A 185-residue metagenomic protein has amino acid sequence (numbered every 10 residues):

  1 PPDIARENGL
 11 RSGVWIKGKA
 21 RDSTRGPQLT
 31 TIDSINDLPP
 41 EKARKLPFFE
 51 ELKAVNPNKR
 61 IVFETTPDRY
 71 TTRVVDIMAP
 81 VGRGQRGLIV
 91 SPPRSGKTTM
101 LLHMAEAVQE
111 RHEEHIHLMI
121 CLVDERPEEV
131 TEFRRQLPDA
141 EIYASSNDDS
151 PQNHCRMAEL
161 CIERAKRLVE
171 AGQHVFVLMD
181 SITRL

Functional and structural regions predicted by a protein language model:
P1-K45: N-terminal "pre-motor" subdomain/linker immediately upstream of P-loop NTPase catalytic cores
I4, R21-R25, N36-P40, Q85 (+4 more regions): Conserved nucleotide-binding/hydrolysis micro-motifs of P-loop NTPases
T31, C121-L122, L178: Soluble periplasmic/extracytoplasmic beta-strand elements of cell-envelope proteins
E50-L52: Long, charge-dense
A54-A158: Phosphate-binding glycine-rich loops and their immediate beta-loop-alpha structural context
Q136-Y143, P151-L185: Conserved P-loop NTPase nucleotide-binding/switch module
